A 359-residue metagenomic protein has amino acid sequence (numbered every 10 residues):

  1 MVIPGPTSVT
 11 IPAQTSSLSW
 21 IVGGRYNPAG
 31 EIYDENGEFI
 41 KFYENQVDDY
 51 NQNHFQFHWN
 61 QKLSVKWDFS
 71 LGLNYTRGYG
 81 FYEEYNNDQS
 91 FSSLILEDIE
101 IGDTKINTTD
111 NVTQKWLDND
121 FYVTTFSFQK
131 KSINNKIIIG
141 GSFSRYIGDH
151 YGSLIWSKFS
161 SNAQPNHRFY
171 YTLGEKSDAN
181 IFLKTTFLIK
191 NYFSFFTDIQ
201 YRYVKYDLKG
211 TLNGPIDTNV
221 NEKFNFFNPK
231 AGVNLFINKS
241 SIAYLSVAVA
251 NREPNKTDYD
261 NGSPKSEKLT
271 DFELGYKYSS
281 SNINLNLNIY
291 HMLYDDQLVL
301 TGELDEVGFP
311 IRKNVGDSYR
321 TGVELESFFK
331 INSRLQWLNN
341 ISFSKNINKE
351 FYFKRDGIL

Functional and structural regions predicted by a protein language model:
M1, F55-Q61, L71, T124-K130 (+5 more regions): Residues on the lipid-exposed face of transmembrane beta-strands in outer-membrane beta-barrel proteins
M1-V9, F57-K66, I139, I189 (+1 more regions): Transmembrane beta-barrel wall of Gram-negative outer-membrane proteins
V2-Q56, E84-D110: Acidic/polar loop-and-plug regions of large Gram-negative outer-membrane beta-barrel proteins
I3, N134, S142-S144, P165 (+2 more regions): Structural signature of Gram-negative outer-membrane beta-barrels, strongest in the C-terminal barrel of TonB-dependent
P12-R25, E31, Y85-L96, S153-A163 (+7 more regions): Flexible, surface-exposed loop regions and adjacent strand-edge segments of Gram-negative outer-membrane beta-barrel
V47-N51, Q114-D120, K131, S161 (+6 more regions): Replace "Gram-negative outer membrane beta-barrel proteins" with "bacterial and organellar outer membrane beta-barrel
S70-D120, G141-T172, V204-N213: Surface-exposed, low-complexity loop segments enriched in small/polar and acidic residues
N191, H291, K313-L359: Gram-negative outer-membrane beta-barrel transporters
